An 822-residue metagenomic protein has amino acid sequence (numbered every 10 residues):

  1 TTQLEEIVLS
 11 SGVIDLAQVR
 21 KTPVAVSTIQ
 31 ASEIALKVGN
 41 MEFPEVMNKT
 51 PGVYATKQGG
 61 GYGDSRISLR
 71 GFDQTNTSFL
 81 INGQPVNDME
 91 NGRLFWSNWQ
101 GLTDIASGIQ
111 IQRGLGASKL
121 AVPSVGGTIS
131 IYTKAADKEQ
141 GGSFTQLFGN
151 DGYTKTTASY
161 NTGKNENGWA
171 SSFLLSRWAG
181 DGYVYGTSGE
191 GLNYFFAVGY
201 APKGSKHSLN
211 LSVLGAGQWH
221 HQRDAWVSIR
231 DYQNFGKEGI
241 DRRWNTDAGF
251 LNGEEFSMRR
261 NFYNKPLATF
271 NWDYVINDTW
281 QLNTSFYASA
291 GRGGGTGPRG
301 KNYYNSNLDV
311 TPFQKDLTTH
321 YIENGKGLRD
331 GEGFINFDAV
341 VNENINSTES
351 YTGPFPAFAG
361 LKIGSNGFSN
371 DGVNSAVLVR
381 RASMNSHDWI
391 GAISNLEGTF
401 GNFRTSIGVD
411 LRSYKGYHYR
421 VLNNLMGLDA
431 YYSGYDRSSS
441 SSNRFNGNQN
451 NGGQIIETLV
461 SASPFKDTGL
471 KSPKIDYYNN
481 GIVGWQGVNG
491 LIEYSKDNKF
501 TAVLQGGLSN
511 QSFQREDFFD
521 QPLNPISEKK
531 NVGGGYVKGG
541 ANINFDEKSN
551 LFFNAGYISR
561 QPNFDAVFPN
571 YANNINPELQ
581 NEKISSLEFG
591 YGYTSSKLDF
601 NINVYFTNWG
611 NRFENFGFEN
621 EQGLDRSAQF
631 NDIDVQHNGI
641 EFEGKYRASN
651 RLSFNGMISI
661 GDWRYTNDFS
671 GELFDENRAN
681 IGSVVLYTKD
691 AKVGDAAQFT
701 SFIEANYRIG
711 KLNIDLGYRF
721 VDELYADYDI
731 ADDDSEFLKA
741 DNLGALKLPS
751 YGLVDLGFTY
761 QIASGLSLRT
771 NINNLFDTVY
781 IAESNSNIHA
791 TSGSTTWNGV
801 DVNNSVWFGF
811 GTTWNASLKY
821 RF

Functional and structural regions predicted by a protein language model:
T1-A35, Q74: Short, acidic, small-residue-rich periplasmic hinge/interaction motif at the N-terminus of Gram-negative outer-membrane
R66, P85-R113, Y132, K138 (+1 more regions): Short acidic/polar hinge/loop motifs at secondary-structure boundaries that mediate gating or recognition
G141, F148-A179, V184-R223, L267-I276: Transmembrane beta-barrel wall of Gram-negative outer-membrane proteins
G199, G204, S208-N271, G294-R381 (+2 more regions): Acidic/polar loop-and-plug regions of large Gram-negative outer-membrane beta-barrel proteins
A225, T458, S463-K466, N510-F519 (+7 more regions): Surface-exposed extracellular loop regions of Gram-negative outer-membrane beta-barrel proteins, predominantly
R243-L267, N271, G481, S527-V532 (+9 more regions): Outer-membrane beta-barrel signature, preferentially recognizing the C-terminal barrel domain of Gram-negative
N498, F606-N608, A628-D732, S817-R821: Gram-negative outer-membrane beta-barrel transporters
F654, F720-S735, Y760-F822: C-terminal beta-signal and adjacent terminal beta-strands/loops of Gram-negative outer-membrane beta-barrel proteins
